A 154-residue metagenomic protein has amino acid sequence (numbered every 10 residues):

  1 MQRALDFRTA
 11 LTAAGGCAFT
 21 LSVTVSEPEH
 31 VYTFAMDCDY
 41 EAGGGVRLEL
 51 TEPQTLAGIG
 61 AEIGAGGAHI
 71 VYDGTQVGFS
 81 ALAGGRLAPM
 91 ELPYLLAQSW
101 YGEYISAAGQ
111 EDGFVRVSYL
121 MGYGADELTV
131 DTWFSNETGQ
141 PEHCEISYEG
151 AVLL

Functional and structural regions predicted by a protein language model:
M1-Y40, G45: N-terminal leader/targeting segments and the immediate start of mature chains
A13-G16, C38-V46, E62-G67, E111-G113 (+1 more regions): Short, solvent-exposed coil/turn segments at beta-strand boundaries
A18-L21, T33, I63-A65, E145-Y148 (+1 more regions): Extended beta-sheet lipid-handling architectures
V23-E29, Y40-G44, E52-Q54, Y123 (+2 more regions): Beta-strand elements of well-folded, non-transmembrane domains
Y32-F34, G44, A57, L128-V130 (+1 more regions): Residue-level marker for the onset of beta-strands and adjacent loop->beta junctions in well-ordered domains
D37-Y94, V152: An acidic-aromatic
E49, S106-L154: Gly/Pro-enriched, hydrophobic low-complexity segments that function as extracytoplasmic propeptides/linkers
Y72-G124: Non-cytosolic head/periplasmic domains of membrane-anchored proteins
